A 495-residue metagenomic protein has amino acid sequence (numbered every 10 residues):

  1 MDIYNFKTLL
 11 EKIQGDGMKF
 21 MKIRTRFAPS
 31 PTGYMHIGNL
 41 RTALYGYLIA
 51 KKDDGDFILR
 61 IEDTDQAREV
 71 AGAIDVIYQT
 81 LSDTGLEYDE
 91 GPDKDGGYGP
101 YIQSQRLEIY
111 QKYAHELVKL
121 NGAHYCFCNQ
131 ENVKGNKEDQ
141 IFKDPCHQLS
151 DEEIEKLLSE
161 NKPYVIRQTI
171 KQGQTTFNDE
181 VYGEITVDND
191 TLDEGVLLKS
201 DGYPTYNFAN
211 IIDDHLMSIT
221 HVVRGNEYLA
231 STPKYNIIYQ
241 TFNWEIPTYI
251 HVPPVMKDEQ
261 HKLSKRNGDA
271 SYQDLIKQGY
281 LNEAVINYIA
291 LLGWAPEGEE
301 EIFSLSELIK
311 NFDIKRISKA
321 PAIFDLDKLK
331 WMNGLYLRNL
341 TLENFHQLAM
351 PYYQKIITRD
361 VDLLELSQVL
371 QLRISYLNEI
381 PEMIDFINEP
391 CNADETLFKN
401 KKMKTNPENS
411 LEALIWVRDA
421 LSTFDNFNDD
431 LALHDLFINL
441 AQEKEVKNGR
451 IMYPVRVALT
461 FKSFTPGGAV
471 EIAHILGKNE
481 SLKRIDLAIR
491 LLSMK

Functional and structural regions predicted by a protein language model:
D2-E138, T232-W244: N-terminal Rossmann-like or analogous alpha/beta NTP/dinucleotide-binding catalytic cores that position adenine
G17, G46, I77, L117 (+9 more regions): Residue-level signal for inorganic ion chemistry
T25-P31, I58-D63, M217-V222, I438 (+1 more regions): Glycine- and acidic
I61-D65, N226-E227, M256, L329: Acidic, glycine-rich active-site loops and adjacent beta-strand->loop/helix elements that engage anionic groups
E116-K119, A123-H251, M256-L263, S271 (+1 more regions): Active-site cores that bind ATP or allylic diphosphates and position pyrophosphate for catalysis
F242-F398, M403-K404, T460-K495: Catalytic adenosine-cofactor/nucleotide-binding cores of aminoacyl-tRNA synthetases and other
K401-L431, D435-F437: Long, amphipathic alpha-helical coiled-coil segments characteristic of histidine-phosphotransfer scaffolds
D429-L476, E480: Helix-rich, typically C-terminal accessory recognition domains appended to large enzymatic cores
